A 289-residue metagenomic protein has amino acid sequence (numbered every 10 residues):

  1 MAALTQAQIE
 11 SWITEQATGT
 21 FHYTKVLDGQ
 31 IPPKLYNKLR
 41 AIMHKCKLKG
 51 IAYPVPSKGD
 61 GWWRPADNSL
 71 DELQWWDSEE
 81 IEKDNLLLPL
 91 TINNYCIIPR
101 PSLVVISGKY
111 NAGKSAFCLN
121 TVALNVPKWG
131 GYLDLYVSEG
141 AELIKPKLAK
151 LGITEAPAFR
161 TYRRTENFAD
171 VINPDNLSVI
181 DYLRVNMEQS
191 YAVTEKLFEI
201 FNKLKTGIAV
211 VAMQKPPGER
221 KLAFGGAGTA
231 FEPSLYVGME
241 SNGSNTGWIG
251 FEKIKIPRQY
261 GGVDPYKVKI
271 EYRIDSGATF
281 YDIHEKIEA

Functional and structural regions predicted by a protein language model:
M1-K25, P32-Y36, R40-A41, K49-I51 (+6 more regions): C-terminal regions of RecA-like/P-loop NTPase motor modules
A7, G108-K109, N125-T206, S241-G243 (+1 more regions): Conserved inter-motif catalytic segment of the P-loop NTP-binding fold
I42-C46, K147: Residues in the recognition helix of alpha-helical DNA-binding motifs
K47-S57: A short, conserved structural fragment
W62-L151: The Walker A/P-loop phosphate-binding site
G113-C118, M187-T194, E219-K221: Active-site-adjacent loop/helix micro-motif of nuclease/hydrolase catalytic cores
L143-P146, K221-G226: Short, glycine/polar-rich helix-capping loops at beta-to-alpha or helix-loop-helix junctions that flank or form
T194-G218, G225, T229-M239: Substrate-engagement module of ASCE P-loop NTPases
